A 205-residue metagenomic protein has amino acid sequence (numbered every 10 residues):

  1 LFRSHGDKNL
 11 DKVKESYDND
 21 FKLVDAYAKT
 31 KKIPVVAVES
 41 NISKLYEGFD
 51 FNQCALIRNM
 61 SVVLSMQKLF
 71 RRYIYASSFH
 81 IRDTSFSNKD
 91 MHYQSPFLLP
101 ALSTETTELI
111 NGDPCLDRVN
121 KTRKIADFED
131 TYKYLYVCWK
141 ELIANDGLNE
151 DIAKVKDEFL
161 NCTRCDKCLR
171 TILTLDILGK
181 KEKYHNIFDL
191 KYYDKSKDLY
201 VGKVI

Functional and structural regions predicted by a protein language model:
F2-I205: Nucleotide-activated chemistry modules centered on ATP-dependent adenylation/adenylyltransferase
